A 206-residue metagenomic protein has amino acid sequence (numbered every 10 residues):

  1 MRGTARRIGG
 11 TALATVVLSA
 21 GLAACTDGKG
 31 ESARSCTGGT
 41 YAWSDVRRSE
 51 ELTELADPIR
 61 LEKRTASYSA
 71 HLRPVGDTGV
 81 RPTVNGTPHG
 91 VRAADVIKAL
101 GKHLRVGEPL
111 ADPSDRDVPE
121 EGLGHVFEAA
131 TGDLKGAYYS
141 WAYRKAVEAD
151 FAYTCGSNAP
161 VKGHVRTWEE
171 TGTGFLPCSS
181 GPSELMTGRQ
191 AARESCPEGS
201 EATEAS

Functional and structural regions predicted by a protein language model:
M1-G28: Secretory targeting and sorting signals
T4, I8-G9, E62-A66, V75 (+1 more regions): Small/flexible residues
A14-A23, D95-G107, A142-A146: Hydrophobic alpha-helical membrane segments, chiefly transmembrane helices and signal peptide h-regions, characterized
T26-G76, S114-S206: Core pore-forming/fusogenic effector modules of secreted, proteolytically activated toxins and immunity proteins
A70-L123: Membrane-inserting effector segments that mediate pore formation, membrane fusion, or transient membrane insertion
